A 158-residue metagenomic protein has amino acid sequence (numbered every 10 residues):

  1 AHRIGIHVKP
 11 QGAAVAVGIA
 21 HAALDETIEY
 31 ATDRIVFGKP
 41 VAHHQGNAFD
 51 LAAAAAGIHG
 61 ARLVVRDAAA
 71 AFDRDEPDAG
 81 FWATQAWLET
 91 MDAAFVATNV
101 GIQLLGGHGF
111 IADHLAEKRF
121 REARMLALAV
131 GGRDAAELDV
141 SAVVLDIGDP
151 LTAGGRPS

Functional and structural regions predicted by a protein language model:
I4-S158: Alpha-helical interface subdomain recognition
